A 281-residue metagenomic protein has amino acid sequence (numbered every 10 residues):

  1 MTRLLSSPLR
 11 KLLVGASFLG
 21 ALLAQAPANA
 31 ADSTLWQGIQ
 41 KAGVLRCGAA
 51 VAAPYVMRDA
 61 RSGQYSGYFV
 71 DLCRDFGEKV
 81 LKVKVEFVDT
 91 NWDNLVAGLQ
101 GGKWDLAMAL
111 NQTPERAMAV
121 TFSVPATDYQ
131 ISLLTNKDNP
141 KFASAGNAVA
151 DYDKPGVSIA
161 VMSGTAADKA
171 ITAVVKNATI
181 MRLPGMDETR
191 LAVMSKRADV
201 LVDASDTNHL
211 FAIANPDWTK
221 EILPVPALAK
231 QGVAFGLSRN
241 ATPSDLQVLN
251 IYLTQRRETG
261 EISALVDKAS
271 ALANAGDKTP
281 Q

Functional and structural regions predicted by a protein language model:
A30-L110, M118: Extracytoplasmic small-molecule ligand-binding "clamshell" domains of the periplasmic binding protein/Venus flytrap
G38, K137-V157: Flexible hinge/capping segments at coil-to-helix
L45-R46, L81-K84, G101-A109, V157-S158 (+2 more regions): Alpha-to-beta junction loops
R46-A50, F122-G146, F235-L237: Hydrophobic/proline-rich hinge and linker segments of small-molecule sensing/allosteric domains, predominantly
V70-V80, N139-F142, G156-V157, T165-A166 (+1 more regions): Extended ligand-binding regions for polar small-molecule ligands
E86-A97, G146, M181-A192, Q231: Short helix-initiation/N-cap motifs at beta->coil->alpha
N94, L110-A119, T172-A173, S195 (+1 more regions): A ligand-binding cleft/hinge motif common to bilobed small-molecule-binding domains
D128-T135, S205, H209-T254, L272-Q281: Periplasmic-binding protein-like
